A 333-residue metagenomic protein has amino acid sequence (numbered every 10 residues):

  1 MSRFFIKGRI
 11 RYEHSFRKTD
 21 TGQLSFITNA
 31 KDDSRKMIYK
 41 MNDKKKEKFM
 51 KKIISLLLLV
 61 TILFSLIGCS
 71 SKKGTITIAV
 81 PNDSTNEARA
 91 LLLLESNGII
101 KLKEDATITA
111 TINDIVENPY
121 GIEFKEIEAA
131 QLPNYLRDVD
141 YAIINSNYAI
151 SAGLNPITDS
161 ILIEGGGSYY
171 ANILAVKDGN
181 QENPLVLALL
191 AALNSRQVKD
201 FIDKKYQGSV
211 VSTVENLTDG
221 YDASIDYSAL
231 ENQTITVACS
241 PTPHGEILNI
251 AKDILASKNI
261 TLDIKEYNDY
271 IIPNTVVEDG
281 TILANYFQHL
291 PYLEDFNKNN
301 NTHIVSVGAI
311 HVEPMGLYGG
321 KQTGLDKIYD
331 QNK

Functional and structural regions predicted by a protein language model:
S65-G68: C-terminal motif of bacterial Sec signal peptides marking the signal peptidase cleavage site
K72-E87, L91-L93, L187, S195-D200 (+1 more regions): A conserved helix-loop-strand patch within extracytoplasmic ligand-binding domains of the periplasmic binding
G74-A79, L230-T242, I260-E266, K333: Short, well-ordered beta-strand elements
D83-E87, A229-A251, Y270-I272: Extracytoplasmic "Venus flytrap"
R89, K103-A110, L187-S228, K333: Ligand-binding clefts/hinges and TM-proximal coupling segments of bilobed small-molecule sensing domains
A106-N134, I264-T275: Short helix-initiation/N-cap motifs at beta->coil->alpha
E128-A129, R137-D140, I144-I150, P241-T242 (+3 more regions): Beta->alpha turn/N-cap motifs
I150-L190, E215-A223, V307-G319: Periplasmic-binding protein-like
